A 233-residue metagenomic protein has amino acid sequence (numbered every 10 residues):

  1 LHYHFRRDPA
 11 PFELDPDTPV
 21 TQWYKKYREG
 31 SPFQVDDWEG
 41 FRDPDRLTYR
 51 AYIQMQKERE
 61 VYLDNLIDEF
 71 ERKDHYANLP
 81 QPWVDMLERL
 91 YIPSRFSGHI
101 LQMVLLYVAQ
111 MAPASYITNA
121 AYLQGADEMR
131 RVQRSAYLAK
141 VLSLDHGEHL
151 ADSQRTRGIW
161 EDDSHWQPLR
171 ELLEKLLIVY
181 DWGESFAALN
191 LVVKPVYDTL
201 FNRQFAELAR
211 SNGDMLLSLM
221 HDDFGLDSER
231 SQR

Functional and structural regions predicted by a protein language model:
L1-S97, A112: Terminal targeting/low-complexity segments that flank the catalytic cores of oxidoreductases
A10-F12, Q81-A112, Y180-L208: Alpha-helical bundle segments that constitute or directly flank the non-heme di-iron/ferroxidase center
I53, E60, D64, E88 (+7 more regions): Generic detector of well-ordered alpha-helical segments enriched in charged/polar residues, highlighting helical
I53, K57, F96-H99, A126-Q133 (+4 more regions): Generic structural signal for well-ordered, non-transmembrane alpha-helical segments in soluble/cytosolic regions
K57, H165-W166, R233: Amphipathic alpha-helical assembly/interaction segments
E69-L90, L150-L191, S211: Acidic/His metal-coordination segments adjacent to aromatic residues that form catalytic metal sites in metalloenzymes
Q81-D163: Long, hydrophobic, well-ordered secondary-structure blocks that form the structural core and pocket-lining surfaces
L106-A120, L138-E148, L176-S185, R203-D223 (+1 more regions): Inter-helical turn/loop segments and adjacent helix faces that build the functional surface of alpha-helical bundle
